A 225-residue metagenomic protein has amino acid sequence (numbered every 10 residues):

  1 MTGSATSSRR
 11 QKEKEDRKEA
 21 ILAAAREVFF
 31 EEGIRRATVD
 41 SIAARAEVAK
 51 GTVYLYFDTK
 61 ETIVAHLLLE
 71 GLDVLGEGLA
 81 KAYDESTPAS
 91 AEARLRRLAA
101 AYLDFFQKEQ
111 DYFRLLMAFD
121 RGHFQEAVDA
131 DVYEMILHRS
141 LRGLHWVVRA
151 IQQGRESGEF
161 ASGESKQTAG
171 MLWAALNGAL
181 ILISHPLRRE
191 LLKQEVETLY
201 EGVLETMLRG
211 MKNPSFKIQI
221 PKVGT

Functional and structural regions predicted by a protein language model:
M1-A5, A101-F105, L141-H145, R149-S157 (+2 more regions): C-terminal peripheral helix-coil segments that are non-catalytic and often amphipathic
M1-E32, R36-R45, T62-A65, S86: Basic, helix-initiating cap at the start of DNA-binding domains
I21-F29, G71, Y102, F106: Short hydrophobic clusters on alpha-helical segments that form packing/core surfaces in small helical domains
F30, L55-D58, H66, E70: Base-recognition residues in the alpha-helical recognition helix of bacterial helix-turn-helix
E47-F57: Short hydrophobic/aromatic patch on the recognition helix
H66, K81-D111, A169-L172, F216 (+1 more regions): Hydrophobic alpha-helical connector segments
D73, E77-A80, L115, A127-E156 (+2 more regions): Amphipathic alpha-helical packing segments from all-alpha helical-bundle domains
Q107-D131, I181-H185: Amphipathic alpha-helical segments used for helix-helix packing
